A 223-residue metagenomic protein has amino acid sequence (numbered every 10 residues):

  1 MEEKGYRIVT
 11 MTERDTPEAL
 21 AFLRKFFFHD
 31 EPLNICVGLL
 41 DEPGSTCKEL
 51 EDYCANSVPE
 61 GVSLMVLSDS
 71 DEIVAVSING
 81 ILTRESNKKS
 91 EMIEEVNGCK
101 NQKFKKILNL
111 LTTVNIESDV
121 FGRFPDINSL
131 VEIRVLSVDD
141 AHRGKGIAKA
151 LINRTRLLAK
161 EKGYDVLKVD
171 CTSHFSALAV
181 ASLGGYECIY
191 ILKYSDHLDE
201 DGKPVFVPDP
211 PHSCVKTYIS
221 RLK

Functional and structural regions predicted by a protein language model:
R7-A21: A short beta-loop-alpha structural element at the N-terminal edge of CoA-dependent acyl/N-acetyltransferase catalytic
F22-L40, T83-N87: Helix-loop element at the rim of GNAT/NAT acetyltransferase active sites that forms part of the acceptor-substrate
L33-S63, S68, I78, V120 (+1 more regions): Active-site rim helix/loop that mediates acceptor-substrate recognition in acyltransferases
N34, I73-V135, Y190-P211: Conserved acyl-donor/pantetheine-binding loop and adjacent beta-alpha core of acyl/acetyltransferases and related
G61, H212-Y218: Short hydrophobic/aromatic beta-strand or adjacent loop that forms the aromatic wall/cage of a ligand/substrate-binding
V131, A159-T172: Conserved GNAT acetyl-CoA-binding A-motif
E132-V138, R143-L157, E161: Conserved acetyl-CoA-binding loop-helix of GNAT-fold acetyltransferases
K160-K162, S173-S195: Conserved active-site alpha-helix within GNAT-family acetyltransferase domains
